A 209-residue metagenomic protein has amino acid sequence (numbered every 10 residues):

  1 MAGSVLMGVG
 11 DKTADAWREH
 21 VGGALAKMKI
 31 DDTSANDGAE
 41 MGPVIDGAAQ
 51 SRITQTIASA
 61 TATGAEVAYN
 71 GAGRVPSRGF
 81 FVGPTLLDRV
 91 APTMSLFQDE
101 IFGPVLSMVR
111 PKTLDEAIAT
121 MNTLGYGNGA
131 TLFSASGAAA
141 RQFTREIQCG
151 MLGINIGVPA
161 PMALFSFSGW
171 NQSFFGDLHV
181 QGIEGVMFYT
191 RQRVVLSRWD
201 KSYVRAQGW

Functional and structural regions predicted by a protein language model:
V9-K12, K29, T33, G73-R74 (+1 more regions): Conserved C-terminal structural/oligomerization subdomain of aldehyde/semialdehyde dehydrogenase
I30, A62-G73: Short secondary-structure junctions
A35-M41: Short linear capping/connector segments at secondary-structure termini
P43-T54: Short beta-strand to alpha-helix junction loop
T56-T61: Helical element adjacent to the flavin cofactor pocket in flavoenzyme catalytic cores
